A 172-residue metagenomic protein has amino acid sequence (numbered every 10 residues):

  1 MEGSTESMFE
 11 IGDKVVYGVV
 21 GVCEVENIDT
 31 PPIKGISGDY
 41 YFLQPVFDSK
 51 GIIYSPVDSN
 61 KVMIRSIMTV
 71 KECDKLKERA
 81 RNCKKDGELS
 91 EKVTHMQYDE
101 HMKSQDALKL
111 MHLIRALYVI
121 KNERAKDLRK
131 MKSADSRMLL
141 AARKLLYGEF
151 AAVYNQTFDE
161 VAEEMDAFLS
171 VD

Functional and structural regions predicted by a protein language model:
E2-V62: A positional/architectural concept
D58-D172: Charge/polar-rich, low-complexity and marginally structured segments
